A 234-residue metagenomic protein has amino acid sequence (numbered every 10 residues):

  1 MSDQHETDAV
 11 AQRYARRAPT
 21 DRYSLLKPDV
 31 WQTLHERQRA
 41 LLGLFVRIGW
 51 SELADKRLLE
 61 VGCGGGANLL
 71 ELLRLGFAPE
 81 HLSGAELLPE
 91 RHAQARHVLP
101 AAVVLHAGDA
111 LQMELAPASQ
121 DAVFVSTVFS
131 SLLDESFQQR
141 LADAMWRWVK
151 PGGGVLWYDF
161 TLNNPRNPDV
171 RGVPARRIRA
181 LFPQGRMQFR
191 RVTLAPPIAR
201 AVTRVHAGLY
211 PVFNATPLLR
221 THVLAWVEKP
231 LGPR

Functional and structural regions predicted by a protein language model:
M1-S24: N-terminal, positively charged/glycine-rich alpha-helical extensions of SAM-dependent methyltransferases
L34-A54, E71: Conserved alpha-helix/loop element of class I SAM-dependent methyltransferases that forms part of the SAM/SAH-binding
L59, G65-Q112: Class I SAM-dependent methyltransferase SAM/SAH-binding core
L111-V123: A short acidic, Gly/Pro-enriched loop at the edge of an enzyme's catalytic core that lines a small-molecule cofactor
Q139-P151: A short glycine-rich, Lys/Arg-flanked "PGG" loop and its adjoining helix->strand segment in the class I
G152-D159: Conserved beta-strand signature within the Rossmann-like core of class I S-adenosyl-L-methionine
V170-G185, F189-R191: Short alpha-helix
R176, R190-R234: A C-terminal cap/extension of S-adenosyl-L-methionine-dependent methyltransferases that defines the acceptor-substrate
